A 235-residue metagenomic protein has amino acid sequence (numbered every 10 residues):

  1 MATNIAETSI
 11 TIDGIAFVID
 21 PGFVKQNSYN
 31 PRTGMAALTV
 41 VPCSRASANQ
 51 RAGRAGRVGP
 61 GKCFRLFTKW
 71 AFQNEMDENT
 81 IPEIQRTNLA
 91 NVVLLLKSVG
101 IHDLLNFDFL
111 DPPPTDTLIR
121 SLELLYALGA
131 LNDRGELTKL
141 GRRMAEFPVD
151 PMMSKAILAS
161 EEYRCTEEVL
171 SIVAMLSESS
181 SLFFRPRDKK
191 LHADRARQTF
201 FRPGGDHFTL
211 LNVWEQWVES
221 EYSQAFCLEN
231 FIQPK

Functional and structural regions predicted by a protein language model:
M1, C43-A46, V149-M153: Short, glycine/acidic-rich beta->alpha junctions
M1-E7: Conserved two-lobed SF2 helicase motor
A2, V18, R51-A52, E136: Alpha-helical architecture
F17, F23-E75, A90-L94: Conserved segment of the helicase C-terminal RecA-like domain
I19, V24-N27, F67-K235: Second RecA-like catalytic domain
